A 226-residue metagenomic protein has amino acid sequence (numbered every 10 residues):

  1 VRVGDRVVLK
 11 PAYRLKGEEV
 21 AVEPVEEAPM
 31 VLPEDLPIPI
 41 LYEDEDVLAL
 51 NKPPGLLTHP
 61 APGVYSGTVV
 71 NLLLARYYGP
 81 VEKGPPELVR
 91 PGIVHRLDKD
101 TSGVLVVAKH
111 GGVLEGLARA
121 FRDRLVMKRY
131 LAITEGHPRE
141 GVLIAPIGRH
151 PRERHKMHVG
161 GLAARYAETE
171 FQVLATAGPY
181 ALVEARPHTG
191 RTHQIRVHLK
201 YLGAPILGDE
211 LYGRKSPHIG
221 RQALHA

Functional and structural regions predicted by a protein language model:
V1-A226: RNA pseudouridine synthases
